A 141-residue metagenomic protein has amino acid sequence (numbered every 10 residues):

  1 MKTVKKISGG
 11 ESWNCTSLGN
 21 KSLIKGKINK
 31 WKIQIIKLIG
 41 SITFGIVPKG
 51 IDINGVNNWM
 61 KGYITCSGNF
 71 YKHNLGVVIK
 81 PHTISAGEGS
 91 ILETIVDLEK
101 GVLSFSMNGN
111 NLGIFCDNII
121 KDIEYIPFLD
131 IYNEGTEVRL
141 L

Functional and structural regions predicted by a protein language model:
M1-L141: PRY/SPRY (B30.2) beta-sandwich protein-interaction domains and their adjacent Ser/Pro/Gly-rich low-complexity linkers
